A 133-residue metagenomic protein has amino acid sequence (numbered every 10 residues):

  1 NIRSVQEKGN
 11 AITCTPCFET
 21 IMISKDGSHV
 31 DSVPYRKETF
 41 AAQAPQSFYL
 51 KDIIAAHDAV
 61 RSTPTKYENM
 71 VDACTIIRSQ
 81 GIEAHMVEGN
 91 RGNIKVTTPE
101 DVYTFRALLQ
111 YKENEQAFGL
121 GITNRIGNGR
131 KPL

Functional and structural regions predicted by a protein language model:
N1-H85, L133: Conserved core of the sugar-phosphate nucleotidyltransferase
Q6, M86-G89, N124-I126: Generic detector of intrinsically disordered, low-complexity, polar/charged segments
P16, G89-R91, E100: Short beta->alpha linker loops
A84-E88, I94-T97: Conserved active-site beta-strand element of glycosyltransferases/polysaccharide synthases
N93-L133: Hydrophobic helical membrane-anchoring modules
